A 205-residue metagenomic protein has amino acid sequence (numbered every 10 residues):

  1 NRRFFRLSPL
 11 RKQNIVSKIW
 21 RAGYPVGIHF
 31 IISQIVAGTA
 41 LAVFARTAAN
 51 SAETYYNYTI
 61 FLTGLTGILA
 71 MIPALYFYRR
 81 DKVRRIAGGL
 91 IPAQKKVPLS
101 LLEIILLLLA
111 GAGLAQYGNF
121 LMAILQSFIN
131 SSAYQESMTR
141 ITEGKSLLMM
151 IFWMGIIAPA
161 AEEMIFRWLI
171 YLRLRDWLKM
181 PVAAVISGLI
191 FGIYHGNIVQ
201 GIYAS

Functional and structural regions predicted by a protein language model:
N1-G23, K82-L90: N-terminal juxtamembrane cytosolic/stromal segments of multi-pass membrane proteins
I19-G27, I60-F61, L101-L109, L148-F152 (+2 more regions): Hydrophobic alpha-helical transmembrane segments
P25-K82: Alpha-helical transmembrane segments in multi-pass membrane proteins
F30-I35, A112-Y117, G188-N197: Aromatic-anchored segments of alpha-helical transmembrane domains
I35-S51, R80-R85, I124-E136, W168 (+3 more regions): Membrane-interface elements of multi-pass transporters and channels
E53-N57, I86-A161, D176: Juxtamembrane helix-loop-helix connectors linking adjacent transmembrane helices in multi-pass membrane enzymes
K145-S205: Transmembrane helix-loop-helix hairpins at the membrane interface of multi-pass integral membrane proteins
